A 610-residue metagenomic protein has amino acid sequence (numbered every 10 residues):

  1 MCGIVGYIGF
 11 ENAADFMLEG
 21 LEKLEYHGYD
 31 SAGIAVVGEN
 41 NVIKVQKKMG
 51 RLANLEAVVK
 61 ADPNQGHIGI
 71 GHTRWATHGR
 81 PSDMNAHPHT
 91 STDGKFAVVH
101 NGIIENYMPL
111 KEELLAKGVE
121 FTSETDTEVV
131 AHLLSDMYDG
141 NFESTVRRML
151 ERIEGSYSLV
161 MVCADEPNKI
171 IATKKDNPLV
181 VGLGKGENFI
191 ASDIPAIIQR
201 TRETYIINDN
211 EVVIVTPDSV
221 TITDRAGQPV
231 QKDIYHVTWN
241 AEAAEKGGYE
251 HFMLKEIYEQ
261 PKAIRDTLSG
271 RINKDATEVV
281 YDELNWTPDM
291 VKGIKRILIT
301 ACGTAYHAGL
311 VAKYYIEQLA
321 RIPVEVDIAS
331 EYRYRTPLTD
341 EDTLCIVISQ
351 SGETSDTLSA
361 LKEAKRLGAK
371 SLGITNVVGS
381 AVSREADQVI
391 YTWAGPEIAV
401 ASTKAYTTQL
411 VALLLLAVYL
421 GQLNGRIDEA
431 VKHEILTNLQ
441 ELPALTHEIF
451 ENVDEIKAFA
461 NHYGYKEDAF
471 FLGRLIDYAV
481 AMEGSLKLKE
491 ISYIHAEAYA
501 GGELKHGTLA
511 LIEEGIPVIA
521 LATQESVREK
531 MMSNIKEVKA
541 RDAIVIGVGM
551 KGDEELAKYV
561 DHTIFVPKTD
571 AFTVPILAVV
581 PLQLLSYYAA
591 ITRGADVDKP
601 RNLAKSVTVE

Functional and structural regions predicted by a protein language model:
M1-E250, K262-K295, Y334, E429 (+4 more regions): Conserved short alpha-helical segments that host acidic/polar catalytic motifs at enzyme active sites
Y7-F10, H100, E120, S135-D139 (+18 more regions): Hydrophobic alpha-helical scaffolding
H67, G71-M84, D275-P288, A312-I348 (+1 more regions): Glycine-rich oxoanion-binding loops at beta->alpha junctions
P88-T90, V162, I171-A172, T204-Y205 (+13 more regions): Replace "in large, NTP-powered and nucleic-acid-processing enzymes" with "in large, NTP-powered factors and other
I153-E187, F459, G464-E490, V527 (+1 more regions): Acidic/histidine-rich
M253, I544, A557-Y559, T569-E610: Generic C-terminus detector
Q260-I264, L268-L298, Q388-P517, A590-E610: Active-site phosphate/pyrophosphate-binding segments
K292-E441, L521-F565, L585, R593: Glycine-rich phosphate-binding loops that contact phosphosugars or nucleotide phosphates
